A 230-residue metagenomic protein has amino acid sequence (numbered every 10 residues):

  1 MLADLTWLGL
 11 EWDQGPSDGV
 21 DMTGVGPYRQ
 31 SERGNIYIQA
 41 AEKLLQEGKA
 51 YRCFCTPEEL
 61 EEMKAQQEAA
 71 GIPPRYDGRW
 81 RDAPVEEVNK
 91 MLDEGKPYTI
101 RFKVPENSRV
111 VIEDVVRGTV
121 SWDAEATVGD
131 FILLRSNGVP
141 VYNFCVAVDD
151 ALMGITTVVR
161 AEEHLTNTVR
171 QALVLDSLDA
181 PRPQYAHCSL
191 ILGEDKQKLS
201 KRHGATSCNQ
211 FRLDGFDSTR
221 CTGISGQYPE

Functional and structural regions predicted by a protein language model:
L2-R29: A glycine-rich helix N-cap at a beta->alpha junction
G15, K201-R202: Short, surface-exposed loop/turn segments at secondary-structure boundaries that line and modulate
G24-R33, V159-A161: Conserved short loop/turn motifs at secondary-structure junctions
Y28-N35, L190-D195: Short, conserved secondary-structure transition motifs
K43-Q46, A50-H187, L192-L199, S207-R212 (+1 more regions): Active-site cores that bind ATP or allylic diphosphates and position pyrophosphate for catalysis
F211-L213, D217-S225, E230: Internal, well-ordered alpha/beta segment that forms a basic, Gly-enriched binding/recognition surface
